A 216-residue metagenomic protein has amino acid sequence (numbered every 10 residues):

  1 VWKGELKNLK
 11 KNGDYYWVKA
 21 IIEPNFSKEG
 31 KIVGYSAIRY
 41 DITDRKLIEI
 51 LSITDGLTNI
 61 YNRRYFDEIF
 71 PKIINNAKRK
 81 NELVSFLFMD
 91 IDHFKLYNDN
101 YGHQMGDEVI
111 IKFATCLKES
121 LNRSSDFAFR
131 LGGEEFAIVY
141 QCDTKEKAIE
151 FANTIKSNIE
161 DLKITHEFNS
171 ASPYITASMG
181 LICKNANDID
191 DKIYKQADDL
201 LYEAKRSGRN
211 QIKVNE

Functional and structural regions predicted by a protein language model:
K7-Y16, F26-S27: PAS-family sensory domains
A20-I22, R39: Sensory-domain boundary capping and coupling elements
K28, H103, K145-N153, N169 (+1 more regions): Catalytic-core segments of nucleotide cyclases and related cyclic-nucleotide turnover enzymes
G30-D41: PAS-family sensory domains
E49-E68, M89-H103, I111: Conserved nucleotide-binding and Mg2+-coordinating catalytic segments in signaling enzymes
I50, R63-L83, A114-N122, Q141: Short regulatory alpha-helical coupling segments that immediately precede and/or link into cyclic nucleotide signaling
M105-S125, E135, T154: Active-site-proximal alpha-helical element of nucleotidyl cyclase-like catalytic domains and analogous helices
F127-R130: A short pre-motif secondary-structure segment
